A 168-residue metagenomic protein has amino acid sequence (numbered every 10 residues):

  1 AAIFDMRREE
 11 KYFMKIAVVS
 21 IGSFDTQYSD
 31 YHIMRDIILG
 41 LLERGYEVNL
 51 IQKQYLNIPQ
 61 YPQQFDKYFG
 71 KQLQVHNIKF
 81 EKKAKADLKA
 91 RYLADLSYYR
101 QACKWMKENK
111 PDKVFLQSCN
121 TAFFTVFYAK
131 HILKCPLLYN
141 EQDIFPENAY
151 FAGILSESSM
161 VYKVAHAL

Functional and structural regions predicted by a protein language model:
A2-M6: Extreme N-terminal basic, low-complexity initiation segments that serve as generic localization/processing leaders
R7-Q63, K67, K71: N-terminal subdomain of nucleotide-sugar transferases
V19, I51, I78, N140-E141: Generic beta-sheet signal
D25, F80-L88, C135-A167: Acceptor-binding helix/loop patch of EC 2.4 sugar-transfer enzymes, predominantly nucleotide-sugar-dependent
D30-Y31, D95-Y99, V161-A165: A conditional alpha-helix N-cap/helix-loop micro-motif detector
L50-N109: A conserved catalytic-core segment of Leloir-type glycosyltransferases
I58, D95-A102, V114-C135, Y139-N148: An aromatic- and histidine-rich active-site surface loop
F65-G70, I132-L133, L155-S159: Short, hinge-like loop/turn segments at secondary-structure boundaries
